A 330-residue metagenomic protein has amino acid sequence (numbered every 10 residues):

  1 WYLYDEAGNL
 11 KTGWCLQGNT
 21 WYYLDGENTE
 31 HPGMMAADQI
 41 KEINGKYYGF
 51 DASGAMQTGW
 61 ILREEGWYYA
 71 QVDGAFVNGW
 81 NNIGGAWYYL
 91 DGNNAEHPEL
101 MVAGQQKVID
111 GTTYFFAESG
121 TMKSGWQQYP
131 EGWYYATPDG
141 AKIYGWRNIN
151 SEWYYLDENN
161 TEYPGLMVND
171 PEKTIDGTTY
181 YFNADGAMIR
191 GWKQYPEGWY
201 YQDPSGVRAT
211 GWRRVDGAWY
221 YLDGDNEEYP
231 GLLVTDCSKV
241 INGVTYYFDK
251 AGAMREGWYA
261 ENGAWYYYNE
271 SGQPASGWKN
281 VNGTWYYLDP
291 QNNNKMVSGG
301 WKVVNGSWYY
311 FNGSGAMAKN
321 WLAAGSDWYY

Functional and structural regions predicted by a protein language model:
W1-Y330: Extracellular adhesion/carbohydrate-binding repeat motifs centered on closely spaced tryptophans
